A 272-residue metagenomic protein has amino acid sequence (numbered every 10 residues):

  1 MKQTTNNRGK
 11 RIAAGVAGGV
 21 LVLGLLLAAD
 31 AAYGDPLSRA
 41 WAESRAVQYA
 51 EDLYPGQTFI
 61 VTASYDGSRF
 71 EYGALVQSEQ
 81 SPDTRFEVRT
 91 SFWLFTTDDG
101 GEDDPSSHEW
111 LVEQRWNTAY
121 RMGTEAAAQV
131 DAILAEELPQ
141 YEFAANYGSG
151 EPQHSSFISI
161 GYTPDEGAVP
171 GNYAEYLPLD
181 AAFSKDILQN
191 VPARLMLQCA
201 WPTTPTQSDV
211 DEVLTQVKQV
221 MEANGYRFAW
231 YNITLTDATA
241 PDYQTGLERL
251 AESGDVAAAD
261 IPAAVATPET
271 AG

Functional and structural regions predicted by a protein language model:
M1-G9: N-terminal Lys/Arg-rich, disordered targeting/topogenic segments
K10-D30: Hydrophobic membrane-insertion alpha-helices, especially the h-region of bacterial N-terminal signal peptides
A32-T62, E125-L134, V213-E222: Short, non-transmembrane alpha-helical segments in secretory-pathway proteins
G56-A63, T97-A132, E136, Q140 (+4 more regions): Cystatin/cathelin-like cysteine-protease inhibitor module
V61-E113: Extracytoplasmic/periplasmic/luminal assembly and interaction segments in envelope/secretory/respiratory proteins
G101-D180, I187: Surface-exposed beta-loop interaction hotspot
P152-G272: Extracytoplasmic/periplasmic C-terminal soluble domains
